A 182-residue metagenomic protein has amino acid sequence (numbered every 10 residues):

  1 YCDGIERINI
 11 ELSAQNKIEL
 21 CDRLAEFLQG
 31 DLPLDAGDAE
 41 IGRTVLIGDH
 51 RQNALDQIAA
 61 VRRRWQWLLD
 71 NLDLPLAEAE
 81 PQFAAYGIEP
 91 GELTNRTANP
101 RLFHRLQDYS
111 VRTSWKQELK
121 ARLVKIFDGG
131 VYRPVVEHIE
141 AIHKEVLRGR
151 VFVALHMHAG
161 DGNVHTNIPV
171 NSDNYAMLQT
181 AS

Functional and structural regions predicted by a protein language model:
Y1-S182: Noncatalytic alpha-helical scaffold of FAD-dependent oxidoreductases
